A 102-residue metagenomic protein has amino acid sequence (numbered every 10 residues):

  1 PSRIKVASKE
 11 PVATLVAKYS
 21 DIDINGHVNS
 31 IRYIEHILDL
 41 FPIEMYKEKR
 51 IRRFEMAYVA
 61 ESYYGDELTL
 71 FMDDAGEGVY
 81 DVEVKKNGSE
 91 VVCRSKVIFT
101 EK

Functional and structural regions predicted by a protein language model:
P1, S62-Y64, D73-K102: HotDog/MaoC-like acyl-thioester-processing domains
P1-R50: Hot-dog-fold acyl-thioester-processing enzymes
V12-T14, R53, R94-K96: Well-ordered beta-strand positions in beta-sheet-rich domains
E44-D81: A conserved acidic, glycine/proline-rich C-terminal tail/linker
